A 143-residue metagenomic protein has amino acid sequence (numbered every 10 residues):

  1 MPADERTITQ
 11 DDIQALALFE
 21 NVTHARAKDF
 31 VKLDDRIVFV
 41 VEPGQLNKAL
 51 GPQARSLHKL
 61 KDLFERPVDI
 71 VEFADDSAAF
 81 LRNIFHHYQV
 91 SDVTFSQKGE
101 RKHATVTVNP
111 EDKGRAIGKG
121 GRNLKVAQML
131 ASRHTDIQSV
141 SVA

Functional and structural regions predicted by a protein language model:
M1-A143: RNA-contacting regions in translation and RNA-metabolism proteins, encompassing KH/S1 modules where present
